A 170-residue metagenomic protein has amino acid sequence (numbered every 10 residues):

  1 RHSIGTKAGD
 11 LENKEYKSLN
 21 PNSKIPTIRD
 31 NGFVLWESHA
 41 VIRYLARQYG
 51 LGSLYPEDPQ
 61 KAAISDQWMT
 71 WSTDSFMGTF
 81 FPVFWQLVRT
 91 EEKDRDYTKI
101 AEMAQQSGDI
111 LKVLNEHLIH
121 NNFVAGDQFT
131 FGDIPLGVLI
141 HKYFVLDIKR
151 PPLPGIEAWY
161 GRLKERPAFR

Functional and structural regions predicted by a protein language model:
R1-G108, N115: GST-like domain detector, emphasizing the conserved glutathione-binding G-site in the N-terminal thioredoxin-like
I28, D133, R166: Conserved G/P- and acidic residue-centered "switch" motifs that form tight phosphate/ATP-binding loops in soluble
A46, G50, T73, I119 (+3 more regions): Hydrophobic/aromatic-lined pockets within catalytic cores
L51, E116-Q128, P167-R170: Surface-exposed helix-capping loop/turn segments at secondary-structure junctions
E57, P152-G155, A168: Generic low-complexity segments that are intrinsically disordered, proline-rich and/or Lys/Arg-biased
Q67-S72, A158-R170: Short, mixed-charge aromatic SLiMs
S75, T79-F84, V124-P152, E157-L163: GST superfamily/GST-like fold recognition
K112-N115, G161: Surface-exposed alpha-helical segments enriched in charged/polar residues
